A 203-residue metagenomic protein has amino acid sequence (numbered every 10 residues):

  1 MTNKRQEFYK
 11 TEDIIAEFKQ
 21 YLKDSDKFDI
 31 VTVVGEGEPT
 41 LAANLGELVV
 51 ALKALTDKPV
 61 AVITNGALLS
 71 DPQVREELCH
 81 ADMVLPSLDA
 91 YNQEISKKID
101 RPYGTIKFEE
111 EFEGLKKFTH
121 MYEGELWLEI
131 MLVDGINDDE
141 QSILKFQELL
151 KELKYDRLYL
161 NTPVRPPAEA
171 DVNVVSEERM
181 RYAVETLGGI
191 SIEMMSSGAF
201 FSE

Functional and structural regions predicted by a protein language model:
M1-D13: Canonical Radical SAM [4Fe-4S] cluster-binding loop centered on the CxxxCxxC motif and its immediate flanking residues
T2-N3, V33, S96-I99: Short amphipathic alpha-helical segments at helix-loop
D13-E36, M195: Short Fe-S-cluster ligation motifs
K19, K53, K151, R181-G188: Class I S-adenosyl-L-methionine
T40-V175: Conserved AdoMet/S-adenosylmethionine-binding subsite of the radical SAM
L128, A168-F200: Short acidic, glycine/proline-enriched helix-loop-strand junctions
